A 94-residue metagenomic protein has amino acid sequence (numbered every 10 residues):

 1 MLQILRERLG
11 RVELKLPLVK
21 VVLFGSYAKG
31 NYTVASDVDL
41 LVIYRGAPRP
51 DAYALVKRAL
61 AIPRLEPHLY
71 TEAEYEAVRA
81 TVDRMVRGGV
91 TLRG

Functional and structural regions predicted by a protein language model:
M1-K20, K29-A35, Y44-G94: Catalytic core of pol beta-like nucleotidyltransferases
F24-S26: Glycine-rich beta-strand-to-loop/alpha-helix junction loops that act as flexible
V38-L40: Amphipathic, hydrophobic secondary-structure cores in small proteins
